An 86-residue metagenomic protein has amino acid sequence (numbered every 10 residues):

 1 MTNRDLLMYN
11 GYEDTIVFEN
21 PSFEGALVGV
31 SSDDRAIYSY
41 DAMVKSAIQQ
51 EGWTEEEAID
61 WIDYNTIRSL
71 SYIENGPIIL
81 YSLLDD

Functional and structural regions predicted by a protein language model:
M1-D86: C-terminal alpha-helical interaction appendages
